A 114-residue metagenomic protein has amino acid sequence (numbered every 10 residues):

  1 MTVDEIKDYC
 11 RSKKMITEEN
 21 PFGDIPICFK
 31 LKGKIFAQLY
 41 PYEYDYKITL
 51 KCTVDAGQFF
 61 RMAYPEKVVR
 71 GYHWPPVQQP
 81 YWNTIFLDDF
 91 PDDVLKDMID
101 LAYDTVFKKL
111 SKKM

Functional and structural regions predicted by a protein language model:
M1-M114: Charge-dense, helix-prone N-terminal extensions
